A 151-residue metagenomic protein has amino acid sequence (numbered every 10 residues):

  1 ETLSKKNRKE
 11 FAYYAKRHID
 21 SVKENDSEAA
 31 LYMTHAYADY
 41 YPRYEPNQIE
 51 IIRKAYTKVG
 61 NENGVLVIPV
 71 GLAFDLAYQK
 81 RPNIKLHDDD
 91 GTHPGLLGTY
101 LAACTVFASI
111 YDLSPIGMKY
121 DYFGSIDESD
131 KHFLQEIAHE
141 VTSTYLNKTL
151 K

Functional and structural regions predicted by a protein language model:
E1-L96, A108: Alpha-helical cap/lid subdomain in secreted, periplasmic, or secretory-pathway luminal O-acyl-processing enzymes
L86, H93, A103-K151: Conserved catalytic region of serine esterases and O-acyltransferases that act on ester linkages in lipids
T99-L101: Mature-region segments of soluble proteins
